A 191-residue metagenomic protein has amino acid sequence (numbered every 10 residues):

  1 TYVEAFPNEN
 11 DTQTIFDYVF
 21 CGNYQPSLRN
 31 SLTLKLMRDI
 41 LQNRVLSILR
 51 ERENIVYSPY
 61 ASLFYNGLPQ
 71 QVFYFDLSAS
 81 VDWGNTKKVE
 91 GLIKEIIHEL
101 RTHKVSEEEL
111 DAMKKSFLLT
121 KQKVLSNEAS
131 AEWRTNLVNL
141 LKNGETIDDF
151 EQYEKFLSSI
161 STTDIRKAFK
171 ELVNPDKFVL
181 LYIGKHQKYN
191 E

Functional and structural regions predicted by a protein language model:
T1-R44: His/Glu-based metal-binding/catalytic segments typifying zinc-dependent metallopeptidases
E4-F6, S47, S62-Y65, Y153-K155 (+1 more regions): Generic recognition of flexible, low-complexity loop/linker segments
D11-R29, R50-S159, K177-K185: M16 family metallopeptidases and their MPP-like homologs
V45, S161-D164: Helical mechanochemical/support elements of P-loop NTPase systems and associated helical scaffolds
D164-G184: Bilobed periplasmic-binding protein-like "clamshell/Venus-flytrap" ligand-binding domains
